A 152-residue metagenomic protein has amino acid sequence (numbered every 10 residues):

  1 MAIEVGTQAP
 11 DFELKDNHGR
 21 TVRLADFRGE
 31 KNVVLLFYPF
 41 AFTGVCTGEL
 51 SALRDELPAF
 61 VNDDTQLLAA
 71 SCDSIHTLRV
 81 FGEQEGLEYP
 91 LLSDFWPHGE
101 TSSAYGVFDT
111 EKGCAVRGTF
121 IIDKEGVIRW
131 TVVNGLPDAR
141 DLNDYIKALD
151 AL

Functional and structural regions predicted by a protein language model:
M1-L152: Chalcogenol-based redox active-site neighborhoods
